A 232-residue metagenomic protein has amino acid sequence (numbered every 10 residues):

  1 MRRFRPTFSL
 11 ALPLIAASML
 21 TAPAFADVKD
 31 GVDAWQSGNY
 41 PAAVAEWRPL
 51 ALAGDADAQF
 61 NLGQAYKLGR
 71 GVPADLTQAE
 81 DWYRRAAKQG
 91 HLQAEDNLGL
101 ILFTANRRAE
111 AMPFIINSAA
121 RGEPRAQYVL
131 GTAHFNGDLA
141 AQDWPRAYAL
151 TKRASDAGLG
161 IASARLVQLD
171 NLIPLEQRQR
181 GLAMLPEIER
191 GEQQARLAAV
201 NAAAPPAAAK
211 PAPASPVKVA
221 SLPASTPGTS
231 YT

Functional and structural regions predicted by a protein language model:
T21-P23: N-terminal signal peptide c-region/cleavage motif recognized by signal peptidases
D27-A34, P49-L50, N61-L68, E95-A105 (+2 more regions): Hydrophobic face of amphipathic alpha-helices that form TPR/SEL1-like repeat modules and related alpha-solenoid
G38-N39, L52-D55, L68-R70, D75 (+4 more regions): Short helix-capping/linker turns of helical repeat alpha-solenoids
A141-G191: TPR/TPR-like (Sel1-like) alpha-helical repeat modules
